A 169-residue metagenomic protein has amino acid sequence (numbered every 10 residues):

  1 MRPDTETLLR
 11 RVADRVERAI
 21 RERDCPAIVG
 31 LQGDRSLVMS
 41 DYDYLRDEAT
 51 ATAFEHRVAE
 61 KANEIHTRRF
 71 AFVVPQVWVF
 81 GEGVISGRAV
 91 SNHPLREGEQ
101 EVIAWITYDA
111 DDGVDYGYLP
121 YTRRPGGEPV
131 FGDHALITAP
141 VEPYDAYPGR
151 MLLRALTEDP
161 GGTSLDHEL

Functional and structural regions predicted by a protein language model:
M1-K61: N-terminal domain-onset segments
T5, E60-L169: Low-complexity intrinsically disordered segments
